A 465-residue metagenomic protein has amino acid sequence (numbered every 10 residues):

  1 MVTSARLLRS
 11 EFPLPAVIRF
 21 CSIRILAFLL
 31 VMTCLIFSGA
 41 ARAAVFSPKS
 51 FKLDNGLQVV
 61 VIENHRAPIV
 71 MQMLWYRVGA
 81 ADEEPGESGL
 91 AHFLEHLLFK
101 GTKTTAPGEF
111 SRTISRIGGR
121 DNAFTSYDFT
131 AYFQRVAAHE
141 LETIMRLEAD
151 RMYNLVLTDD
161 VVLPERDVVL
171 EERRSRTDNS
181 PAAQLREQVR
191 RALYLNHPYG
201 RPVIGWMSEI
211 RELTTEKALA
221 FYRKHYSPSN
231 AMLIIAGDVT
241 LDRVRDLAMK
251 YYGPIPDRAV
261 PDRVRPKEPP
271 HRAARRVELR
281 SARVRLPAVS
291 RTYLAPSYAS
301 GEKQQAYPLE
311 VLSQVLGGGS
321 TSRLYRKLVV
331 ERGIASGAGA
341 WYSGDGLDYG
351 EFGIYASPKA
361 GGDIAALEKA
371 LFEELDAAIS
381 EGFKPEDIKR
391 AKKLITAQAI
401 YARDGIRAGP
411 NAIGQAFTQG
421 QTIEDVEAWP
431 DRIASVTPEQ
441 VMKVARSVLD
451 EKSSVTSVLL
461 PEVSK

Functional and structural regions predicted by a protein language model:
M1-I23: N-terminal secretory signal peptides that target proteins for export/translocation
S22-F37: Bacterial N-terminal signal peptides
F37-A43: Sec/Tat signal peptide C-region and signal peptidase I cleavage site
A43-F51: Cleaved targeting-peptide boundary
I62, A67-P85, G89-F93, P107-M152 (+5 more regions): M16 family metallopeptidases and their MPP-like homologs
L90-L98, L312: Active-site His/Glu-centered metal-binding helix of metallohydrolases
L195, V203, P228, M232-A299 (+3 more regions): An aromatic/glycine/proline-enriched structural segment found at the starts of mature extracellular/organellar domains
